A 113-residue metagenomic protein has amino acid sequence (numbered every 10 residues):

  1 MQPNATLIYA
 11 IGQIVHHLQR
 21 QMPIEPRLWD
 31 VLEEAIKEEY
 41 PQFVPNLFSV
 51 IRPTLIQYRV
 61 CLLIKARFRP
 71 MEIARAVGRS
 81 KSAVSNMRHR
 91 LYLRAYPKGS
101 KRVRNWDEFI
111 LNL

Functional and structural regions predicted by a protein language model:
M1-A35: General nucleic-acid-binding
M22, P26-L113: Cytosolic nucleotide-binding catalytic cores of signal-transduction proteins
